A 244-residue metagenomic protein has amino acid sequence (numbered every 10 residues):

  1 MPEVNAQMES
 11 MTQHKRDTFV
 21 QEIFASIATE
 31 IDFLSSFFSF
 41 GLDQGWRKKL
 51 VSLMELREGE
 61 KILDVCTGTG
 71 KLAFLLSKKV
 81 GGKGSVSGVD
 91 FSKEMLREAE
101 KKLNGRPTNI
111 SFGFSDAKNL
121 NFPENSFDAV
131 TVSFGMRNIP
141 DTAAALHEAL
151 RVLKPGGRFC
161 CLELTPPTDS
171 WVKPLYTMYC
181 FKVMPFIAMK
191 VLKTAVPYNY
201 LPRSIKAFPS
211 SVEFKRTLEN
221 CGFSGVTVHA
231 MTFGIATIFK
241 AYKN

Functional and structural regions predicted by a protein language model:
M1-E30, C180, V191: N-terminal, positively charged/glycine-rich alpha-helical extensions of SAM-dependent methyltransferases
T18-F19, L162-T217, C221, T227: C-terminal alpha-helical "lid/dimerization" subdomain adjacent to the S-adenosyl-L-methionine
F40-E60, L75: Conserved alpha-helix/loop element of class I SAM-dependent methyltransferases that forms part of the SAM/SAH-binding
K61-N119: Class I SAM-dependent methyltransferase SAM/SAH-binding core
K118-A129: A short acidic, Gly/Pro-enriched loop at the edge of an enzyme's catalytic core that lines a small-molecule cofactor
D128-T142: A short SAM/SAH-binding and catalytic strip from SAM-dependent methyltransferases
A143-R158: A short glycine-rich, Lys/Arg-flanked "PGG" loop and its adjoining helix->strand segment in the class I
K215, C221-N244: Core SAM-dependent methyltransferase catalytic element
